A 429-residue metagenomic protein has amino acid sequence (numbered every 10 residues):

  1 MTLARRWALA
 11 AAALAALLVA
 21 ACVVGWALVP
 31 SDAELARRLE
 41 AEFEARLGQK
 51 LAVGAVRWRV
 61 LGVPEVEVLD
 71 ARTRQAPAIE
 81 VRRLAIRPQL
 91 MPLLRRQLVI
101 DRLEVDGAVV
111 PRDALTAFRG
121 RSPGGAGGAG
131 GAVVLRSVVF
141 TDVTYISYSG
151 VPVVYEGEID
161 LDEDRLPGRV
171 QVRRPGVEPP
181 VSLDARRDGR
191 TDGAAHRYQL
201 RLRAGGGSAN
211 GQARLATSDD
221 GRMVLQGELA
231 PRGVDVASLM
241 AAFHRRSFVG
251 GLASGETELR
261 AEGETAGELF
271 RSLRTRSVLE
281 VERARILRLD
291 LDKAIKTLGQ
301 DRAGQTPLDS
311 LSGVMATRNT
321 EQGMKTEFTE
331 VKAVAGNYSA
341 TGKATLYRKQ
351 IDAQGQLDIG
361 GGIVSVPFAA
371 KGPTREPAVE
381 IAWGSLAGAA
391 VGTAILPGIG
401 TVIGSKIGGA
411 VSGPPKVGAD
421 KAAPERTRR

Functional and structural regions predicted by a protein language model:
M1-L47, T401, S405, G409-V417: N-terminal type II signal-anchor transmembrane helix that functions as the membrane-insertion/stop-transfer segment
L47-G54: A short, amphipathic edge element
R57-A117, G127-T144, G267-L269: Flexible beta-edge/linker motif
L69, S122-E158, P167-R186, D192-R214 (+2 more regions): Solvent-exposed beta-strand/coil patches in large extracellular/periplasmic or lumenal scaffold regions
R214-E258, E262: Acidic, serine/threonine- and glycine-rich low-complexity intrinsically disordered segments that serve as flexible
V236-R245, Q322-G392: Strand-loop-strand
S385-R429: Gram-negative outer-membrane assembly/targeting C-terminal domains
